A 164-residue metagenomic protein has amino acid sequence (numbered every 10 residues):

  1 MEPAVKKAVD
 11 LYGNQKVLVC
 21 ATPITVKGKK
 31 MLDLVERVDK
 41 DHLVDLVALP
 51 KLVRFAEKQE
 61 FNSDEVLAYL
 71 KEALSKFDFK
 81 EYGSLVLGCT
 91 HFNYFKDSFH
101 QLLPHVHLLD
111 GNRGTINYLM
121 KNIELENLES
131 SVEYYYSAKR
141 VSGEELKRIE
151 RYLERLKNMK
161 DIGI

Functional and structural regions predicted by a protein language model:
M1-I164: Non-catalytic structural scaffold of enzyme domains
